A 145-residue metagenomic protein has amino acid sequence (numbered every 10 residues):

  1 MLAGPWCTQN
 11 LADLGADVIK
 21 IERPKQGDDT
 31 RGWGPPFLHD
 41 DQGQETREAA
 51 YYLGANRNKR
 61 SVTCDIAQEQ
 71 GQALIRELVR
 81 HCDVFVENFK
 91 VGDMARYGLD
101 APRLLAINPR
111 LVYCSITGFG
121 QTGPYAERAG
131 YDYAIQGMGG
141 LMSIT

Functional and structural regions predicted by a protein language model:
M1-T145: N-terminal helix-loop segment corresponding to the beta1-alpha1 unit of nucleotide/adenylate-binding folds
